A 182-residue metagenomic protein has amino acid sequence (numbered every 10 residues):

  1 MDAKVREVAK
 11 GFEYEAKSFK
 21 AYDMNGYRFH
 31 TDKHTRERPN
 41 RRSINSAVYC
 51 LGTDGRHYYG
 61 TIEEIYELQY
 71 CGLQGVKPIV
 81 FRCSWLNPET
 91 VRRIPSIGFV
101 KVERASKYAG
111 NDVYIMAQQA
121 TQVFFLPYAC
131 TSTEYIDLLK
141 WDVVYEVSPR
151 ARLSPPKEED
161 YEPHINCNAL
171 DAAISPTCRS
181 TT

Functional and structural regions predicted by a protein language model:
M1-T182: Terminal interaction-prone segments of large eukaryotic proteins
